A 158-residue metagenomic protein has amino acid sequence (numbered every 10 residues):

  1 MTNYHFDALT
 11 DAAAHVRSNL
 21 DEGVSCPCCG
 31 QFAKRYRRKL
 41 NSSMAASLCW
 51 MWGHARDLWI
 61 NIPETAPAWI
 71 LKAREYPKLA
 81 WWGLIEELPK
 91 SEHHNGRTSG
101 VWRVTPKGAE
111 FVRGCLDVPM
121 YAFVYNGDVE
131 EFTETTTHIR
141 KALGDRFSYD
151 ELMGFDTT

Functional and structural regions predicted by a protein language model:
M1-T2, T158: Initiator methionine at the very start of the polypeptide chain
T2, R17-A73, V118: Short amphipathic alpha-helical interface segments
T2-A14: Short Cys/His-rich Zn2+-coordinating modules
Y36, F155-T158: Long, low-complexity intrinsically disordered regions enriched in Ser/Thr/Pro/Gly
A66-L88, G96-S99: Short amphipathic alpha-helical interaction segments
L88-P89, V112: Activation segment
T98-E151, F155: Short, amphipathic alpha-helical interaction segments positioned at domain boundaries
